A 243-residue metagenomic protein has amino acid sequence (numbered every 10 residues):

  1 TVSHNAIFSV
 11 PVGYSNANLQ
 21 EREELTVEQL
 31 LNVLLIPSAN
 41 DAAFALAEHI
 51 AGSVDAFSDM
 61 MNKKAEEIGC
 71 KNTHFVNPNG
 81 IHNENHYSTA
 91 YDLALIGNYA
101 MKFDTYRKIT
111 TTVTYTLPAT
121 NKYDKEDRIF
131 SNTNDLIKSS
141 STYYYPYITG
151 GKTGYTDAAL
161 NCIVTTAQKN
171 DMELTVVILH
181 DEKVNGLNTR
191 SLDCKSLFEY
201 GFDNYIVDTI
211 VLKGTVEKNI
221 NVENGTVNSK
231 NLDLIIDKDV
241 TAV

Functional and structural regions predicted by a protein language model:
T1-Y91, G97-D104: Active-site-adjacent loops and short helices of periplasmic peptidoglycan-processing enzymes
C70-K71, N85-Y87, Y91-D92, G97-V243: Domain-terminus/edge residues, biased toward the C-terminal soluble/receptor-binding domains of extracytoplasmic
